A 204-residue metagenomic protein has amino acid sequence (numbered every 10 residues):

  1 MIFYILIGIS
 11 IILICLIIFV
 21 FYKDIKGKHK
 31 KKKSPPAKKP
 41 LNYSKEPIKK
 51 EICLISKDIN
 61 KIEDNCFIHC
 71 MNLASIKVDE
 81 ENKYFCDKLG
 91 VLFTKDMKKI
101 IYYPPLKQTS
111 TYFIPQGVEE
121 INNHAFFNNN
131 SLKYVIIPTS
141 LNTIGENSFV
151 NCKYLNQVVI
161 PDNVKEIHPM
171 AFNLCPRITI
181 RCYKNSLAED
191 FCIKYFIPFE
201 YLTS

Functional and structural regions predicted by a protein language model:
M1-S10: Feature marks short, highly hydrophobic, charge-poor N-terminal signal-anchor/signal peptide-like helices that anchor
L13-I17: Sec-dependent N-terminal signal peptides of Gram-positive bacterial secreted proteins and lipoproteins
I18-P40: Transmembrane-cytosolic junction motif
N42-K61, C70-K98, Y102-E120, N129-T143 (+3 more regions): Structural signature of tandem-repeat unit edges
